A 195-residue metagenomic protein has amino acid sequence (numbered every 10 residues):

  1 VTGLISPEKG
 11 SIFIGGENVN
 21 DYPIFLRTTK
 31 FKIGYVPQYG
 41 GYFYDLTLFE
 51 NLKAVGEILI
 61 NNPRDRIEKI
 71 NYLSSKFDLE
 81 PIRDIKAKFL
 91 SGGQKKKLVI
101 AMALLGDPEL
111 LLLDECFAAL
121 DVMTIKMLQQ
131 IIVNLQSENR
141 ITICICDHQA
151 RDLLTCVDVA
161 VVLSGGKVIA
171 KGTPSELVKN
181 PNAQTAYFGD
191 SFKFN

Functional and structural regions predicted by a protein language model:
T2: Helix-to-loop junction immediately C-terminal to a conserved catalytic motif
G10-N20, T28-F31: Conserved ABC transporter NBD signature motif
Y39, L46-E57: Q-loop/switch helix immediately C-terminal to the Walker
K53, R64-I82, V133: Conserved ABC ATPase "signature" region
K86-L90: Conserved ABC ATPase signature
I100: Hydrophobic anchor residue at the start of the ABC signature
L111-E115: Catalytic Walker B motif of ABC-type/P-loop ATPase nucleotide-binding domains
